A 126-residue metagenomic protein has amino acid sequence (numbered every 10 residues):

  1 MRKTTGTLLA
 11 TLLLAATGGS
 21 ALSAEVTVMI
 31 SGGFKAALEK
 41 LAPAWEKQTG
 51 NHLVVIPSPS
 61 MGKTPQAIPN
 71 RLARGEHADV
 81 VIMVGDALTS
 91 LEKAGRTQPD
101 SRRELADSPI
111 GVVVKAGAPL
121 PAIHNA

Functional and structural regions predicted by a protein language model:
M1-G6: Positively charged n-region of N-terminal signal peptides that target proteins for export
T7-T17: Bacterial N-terminal signal peptides
L12, N70, A118: Generic anion/oxyanion-binding catalytic loop in active/binding sites
G18-S23: Sec/Tat signal peptide C-region and signal peptidase I cleavage site
A24-R103: Early extracytoplasmic/lumenal segment of secretory-pathway proteins
D86-A126: A conserved helix-loop-strand patch within extracytoplasmic ligand-binding domains of the periplasmic binding
